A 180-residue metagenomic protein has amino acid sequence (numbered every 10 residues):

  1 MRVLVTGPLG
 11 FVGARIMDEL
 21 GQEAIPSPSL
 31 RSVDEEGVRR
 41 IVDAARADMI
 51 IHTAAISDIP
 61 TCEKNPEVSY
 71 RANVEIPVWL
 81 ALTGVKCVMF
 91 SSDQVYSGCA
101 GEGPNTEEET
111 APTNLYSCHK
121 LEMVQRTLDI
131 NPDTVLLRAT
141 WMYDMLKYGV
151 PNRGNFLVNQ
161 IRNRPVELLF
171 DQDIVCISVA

Functional and structural regions predicted by a protein language model:
R2-G21: N-terminal Rossmann NAD(P)H-binding glycine-rich loop of SDR-like oxidoreductase domains
T6, I50-A54, C87-D93, S97 (+1 more regions): SDR active-site strand-loop-helix element
G21-I41: Adenosine-cofactor binding site in Rossmann-like domains, unifying the SAM/SAH pocket of S-adenosylmethionine-dependent
E35-A72: NAD(P)H-binding glycine-rich loop region in Rossmannoid oxidoreductase-like domains and their noncatalytic homologs
K64-V88, L121-R126: NAD(P)-cofactor binding segment of oxidoreductase domains
Y70, V74, E108-L121, P151-G154 (+1 more regions): Short-chain dehydrogenase/reductase
V78-A111: Conserved Rossmann-fold NAD(P)-dependent oxidoreductase catalytic core, especially the SDR/UDP-sugar
L128-V175, A180: NAD(P)-dependent short-chain dehydrogenase/reductase
